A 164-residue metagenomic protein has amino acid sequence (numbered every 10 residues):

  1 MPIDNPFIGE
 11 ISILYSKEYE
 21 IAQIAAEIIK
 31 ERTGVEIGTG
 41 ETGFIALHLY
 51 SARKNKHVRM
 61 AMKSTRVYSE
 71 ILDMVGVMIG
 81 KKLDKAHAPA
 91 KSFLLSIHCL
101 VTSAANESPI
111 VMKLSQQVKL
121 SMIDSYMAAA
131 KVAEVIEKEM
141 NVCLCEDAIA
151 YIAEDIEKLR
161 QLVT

Functional and structural regions predicted by a protein language model:
M1-T164: A cross-family "folded-core" feature that marks the main globular domain of proteins
